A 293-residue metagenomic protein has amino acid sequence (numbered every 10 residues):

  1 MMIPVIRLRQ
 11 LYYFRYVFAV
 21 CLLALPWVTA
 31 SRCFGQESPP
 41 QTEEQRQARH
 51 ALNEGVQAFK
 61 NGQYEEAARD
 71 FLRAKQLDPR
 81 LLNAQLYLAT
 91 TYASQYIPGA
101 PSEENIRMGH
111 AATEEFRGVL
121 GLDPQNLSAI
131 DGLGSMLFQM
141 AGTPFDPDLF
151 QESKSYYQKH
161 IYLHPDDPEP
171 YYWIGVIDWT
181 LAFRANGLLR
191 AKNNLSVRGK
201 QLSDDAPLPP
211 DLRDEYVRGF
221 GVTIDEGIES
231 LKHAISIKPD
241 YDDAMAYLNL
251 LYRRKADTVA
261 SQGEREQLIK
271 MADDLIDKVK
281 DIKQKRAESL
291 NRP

Functional and structural regions predicted by a protein language model:
Y16-V28: Bacterial N-terminal signal peptides
Q36-H50: TPR-adjacent "capping" and linker segments in tetratricopeptide-repeat scaffold/adaptor proteins
R46-R73, L77, R213-Y216: Alpha-helical segment of the N-proximal tetratricopeptide repeat
E65, Y92-G118, F138-S155, I177-K232 (+1 more regions): Short coil/linker segments at helix-helix boundaries
